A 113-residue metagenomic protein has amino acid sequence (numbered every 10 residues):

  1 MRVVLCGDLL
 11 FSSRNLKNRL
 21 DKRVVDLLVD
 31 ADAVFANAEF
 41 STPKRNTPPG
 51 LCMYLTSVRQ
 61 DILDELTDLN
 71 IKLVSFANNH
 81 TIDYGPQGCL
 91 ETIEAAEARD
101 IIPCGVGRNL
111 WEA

Functional and structural regions predicted by a protein language model:
M1-A113: Acidic, metal/ion-coordinating pockets
